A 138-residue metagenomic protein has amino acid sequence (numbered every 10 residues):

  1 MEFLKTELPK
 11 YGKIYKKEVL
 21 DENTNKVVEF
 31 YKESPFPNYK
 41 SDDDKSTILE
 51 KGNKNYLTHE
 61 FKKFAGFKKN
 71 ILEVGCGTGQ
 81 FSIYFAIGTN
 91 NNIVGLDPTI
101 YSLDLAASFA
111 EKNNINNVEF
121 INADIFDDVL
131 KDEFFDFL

Functional and structural regions predicted by a protein language model:
M1-P37: N-terminal auxiliary segments of SAM/dcSAM-dependent transferases
D43-K68: Conserved alpha-helix/loop element of class I SAM-dependent methyltransferases that forms part of the SAM/SAH-binding
F67-G77: Conserved class I S-adenosyl-L-methionine
T78-T89: Conserved SAM-binding loop of SAM-dependent methyltransferases across substrates and taxa, primarily the Class I
N92-D97: Conserved SAM-binding motif I beta-strand of class I
A106-A107: Conserved SAM-binding loop
N114-F126: Conserved SAM-binding strand-loop segment of SAM-dependent methyltransferases
V129-L138: A short acidic, Gly/Pro-enriched loop at the edge of an enzyme's catalytic core that lines a small-molecule cofactor
